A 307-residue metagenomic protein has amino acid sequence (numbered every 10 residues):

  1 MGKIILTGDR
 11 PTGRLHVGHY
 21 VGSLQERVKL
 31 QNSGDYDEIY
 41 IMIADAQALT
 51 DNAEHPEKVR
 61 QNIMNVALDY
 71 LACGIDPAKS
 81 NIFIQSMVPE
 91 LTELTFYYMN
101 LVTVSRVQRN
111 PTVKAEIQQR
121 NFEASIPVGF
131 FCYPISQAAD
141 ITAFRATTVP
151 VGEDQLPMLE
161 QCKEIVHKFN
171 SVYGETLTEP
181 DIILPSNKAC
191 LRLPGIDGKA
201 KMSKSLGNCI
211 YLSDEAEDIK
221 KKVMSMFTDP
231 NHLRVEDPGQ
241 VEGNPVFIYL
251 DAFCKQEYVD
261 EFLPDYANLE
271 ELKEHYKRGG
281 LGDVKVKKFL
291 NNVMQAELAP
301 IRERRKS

Functional and structural regions predicted by a protein language model:
G2-A139, A296-K306: N-terminal Rossmann-like or analogous alpha/beta NTP/dinucleotide-binding catalytic cores that position adenine
V21, E57-R60, G152, L156-E160 (+1 more regions): Short, conserved loop/turn and helix-capping segments at secondary-structure boundaries that abut family-defining
S23-L30, C162-I165, Y249: Buried hydrophobic packing segments
D37-Y40, D45, T142, T148-V149 (+1 more regions): Glycine-rich phosphate/pyrophosphate-binding loops and their adjacent beta-strand/loop elements at enzyme active sites
Y70, Y98, D154, K199 (+1 more regions): Divalent metal-coordination and catalytic microenvironments
P111-A115, Q119-Y173, P194: Internal, conserved structured core segments that host functional sites
P157, K163-S307: Conserved nucleotide- and phosphate/pyrophosphate-binding catalytic cores in adenylate/nucleotidyl-handling enzymes
